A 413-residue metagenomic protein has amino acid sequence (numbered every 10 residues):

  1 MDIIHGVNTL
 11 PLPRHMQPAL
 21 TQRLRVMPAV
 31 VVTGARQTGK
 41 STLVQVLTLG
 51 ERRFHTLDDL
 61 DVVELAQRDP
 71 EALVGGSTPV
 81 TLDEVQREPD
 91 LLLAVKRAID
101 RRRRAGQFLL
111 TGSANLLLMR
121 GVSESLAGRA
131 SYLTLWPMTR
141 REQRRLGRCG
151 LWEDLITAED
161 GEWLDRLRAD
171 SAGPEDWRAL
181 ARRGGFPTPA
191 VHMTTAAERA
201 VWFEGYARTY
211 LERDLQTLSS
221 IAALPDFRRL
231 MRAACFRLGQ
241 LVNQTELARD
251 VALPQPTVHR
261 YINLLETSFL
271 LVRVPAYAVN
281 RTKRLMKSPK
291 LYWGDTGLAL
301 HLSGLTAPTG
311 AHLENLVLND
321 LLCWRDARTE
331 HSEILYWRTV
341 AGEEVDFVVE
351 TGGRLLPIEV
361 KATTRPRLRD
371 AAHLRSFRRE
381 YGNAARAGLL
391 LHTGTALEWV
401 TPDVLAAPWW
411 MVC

Functional and structural regions predicted by a protein language model:
M1-T21: N-terminal pre-Walker A segment at the start of P-loop NTPase domains
D2, G121-F236: Interdomain motor-coupling "hinge/lid" segment immediately C-terminal to the ATP-binding subdomain of NTP-driven enzymes
D2-H5, A190-L355: Accessory nucleic acid-recognition modules appended to NTPase machines
V32: Hydrophobic anchor at the beta1->P-loop junction of P-loop NTPases
K40-S41: Conserved lysine of the Walker
L92-L116, S123-S125: Conserved catalytic/switch belt of AAA+ P-loop NTPases
E159, T393-C413: Domain-level recognition of nuclease-like catalytic cores that cleave nucleotide substrates
